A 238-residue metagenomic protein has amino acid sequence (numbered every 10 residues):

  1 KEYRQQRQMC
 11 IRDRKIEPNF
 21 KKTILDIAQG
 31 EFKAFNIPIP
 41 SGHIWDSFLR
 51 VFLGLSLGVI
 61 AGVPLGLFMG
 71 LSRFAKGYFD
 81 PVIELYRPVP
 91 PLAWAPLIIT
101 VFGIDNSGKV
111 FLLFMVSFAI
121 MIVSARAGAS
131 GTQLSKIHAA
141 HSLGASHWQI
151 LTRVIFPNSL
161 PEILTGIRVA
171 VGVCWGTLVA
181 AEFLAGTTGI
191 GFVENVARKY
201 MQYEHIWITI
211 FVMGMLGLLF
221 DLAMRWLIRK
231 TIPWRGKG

Functional and structural regions predicted by a protein language model:
K1-D13: Single conserved hydrophobic/aromatic residue that forms the stacking wall/gate of nucleotide- or nucleobase-binding
R12-L57: Periplasmic/extracellular loop-to-transmembrane helix junction in inner-membrane transport proteins
F32, S41-L53, K76, I83-Y86 (+6 more regions): Alpha-helical membrane-interface segments at transmembrane helix boundaries
L53-I83: Transmembrane-helix boundary motif in ABC transporter permease subunits
R73, S130, W207-G238: C-terminal transmembrane helix and the adjacent membrane-cytosol boundary/short C-terminal tail of inner/organellar
E84-I120, A127-G128: Generic hydrophobic transmembrane alpha-helix motif, especially the helices
F111, M115, H147-A180, E204-I208 (+3 more regions): Transmembrane alpha-helices
S124-G166, I190, E194: Short cytoplasmic-facing helical segments at TM-TM junctions of multi-pass membrane proteins
